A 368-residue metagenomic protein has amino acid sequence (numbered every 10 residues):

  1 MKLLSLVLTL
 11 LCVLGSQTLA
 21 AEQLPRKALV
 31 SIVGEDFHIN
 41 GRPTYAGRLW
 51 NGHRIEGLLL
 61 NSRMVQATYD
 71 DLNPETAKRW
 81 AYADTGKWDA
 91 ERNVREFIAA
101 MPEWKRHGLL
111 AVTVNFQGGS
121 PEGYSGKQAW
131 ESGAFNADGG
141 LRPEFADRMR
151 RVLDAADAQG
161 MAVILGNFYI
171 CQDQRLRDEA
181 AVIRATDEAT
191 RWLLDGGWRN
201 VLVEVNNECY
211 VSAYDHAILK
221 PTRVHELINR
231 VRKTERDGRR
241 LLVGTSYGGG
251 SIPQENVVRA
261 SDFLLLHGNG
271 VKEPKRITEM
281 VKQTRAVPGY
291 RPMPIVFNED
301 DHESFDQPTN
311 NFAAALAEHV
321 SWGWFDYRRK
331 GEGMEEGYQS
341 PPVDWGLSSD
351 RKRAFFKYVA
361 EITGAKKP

Functional and structural regions predicted by a protein language model:
S5-G15: Bacterial N-terminal signal peptides
A20-E22: Boundary at the C-terminal end of the N-terminal hydrophobic targeting segment
A28, E35-I39, P43-E91, P292-F297 (+2 more regions): Extended substrate-binding grooves/exosites of carbohydrate-active enzymes
V33, H38, R42-T44, L49-S261 (+1 more regions): Active-site mouth of glycoside hydrolases
R184-A185, N200-L202, N206-A354: Extracellular glycoside hydrolase catalytic/binding regions
